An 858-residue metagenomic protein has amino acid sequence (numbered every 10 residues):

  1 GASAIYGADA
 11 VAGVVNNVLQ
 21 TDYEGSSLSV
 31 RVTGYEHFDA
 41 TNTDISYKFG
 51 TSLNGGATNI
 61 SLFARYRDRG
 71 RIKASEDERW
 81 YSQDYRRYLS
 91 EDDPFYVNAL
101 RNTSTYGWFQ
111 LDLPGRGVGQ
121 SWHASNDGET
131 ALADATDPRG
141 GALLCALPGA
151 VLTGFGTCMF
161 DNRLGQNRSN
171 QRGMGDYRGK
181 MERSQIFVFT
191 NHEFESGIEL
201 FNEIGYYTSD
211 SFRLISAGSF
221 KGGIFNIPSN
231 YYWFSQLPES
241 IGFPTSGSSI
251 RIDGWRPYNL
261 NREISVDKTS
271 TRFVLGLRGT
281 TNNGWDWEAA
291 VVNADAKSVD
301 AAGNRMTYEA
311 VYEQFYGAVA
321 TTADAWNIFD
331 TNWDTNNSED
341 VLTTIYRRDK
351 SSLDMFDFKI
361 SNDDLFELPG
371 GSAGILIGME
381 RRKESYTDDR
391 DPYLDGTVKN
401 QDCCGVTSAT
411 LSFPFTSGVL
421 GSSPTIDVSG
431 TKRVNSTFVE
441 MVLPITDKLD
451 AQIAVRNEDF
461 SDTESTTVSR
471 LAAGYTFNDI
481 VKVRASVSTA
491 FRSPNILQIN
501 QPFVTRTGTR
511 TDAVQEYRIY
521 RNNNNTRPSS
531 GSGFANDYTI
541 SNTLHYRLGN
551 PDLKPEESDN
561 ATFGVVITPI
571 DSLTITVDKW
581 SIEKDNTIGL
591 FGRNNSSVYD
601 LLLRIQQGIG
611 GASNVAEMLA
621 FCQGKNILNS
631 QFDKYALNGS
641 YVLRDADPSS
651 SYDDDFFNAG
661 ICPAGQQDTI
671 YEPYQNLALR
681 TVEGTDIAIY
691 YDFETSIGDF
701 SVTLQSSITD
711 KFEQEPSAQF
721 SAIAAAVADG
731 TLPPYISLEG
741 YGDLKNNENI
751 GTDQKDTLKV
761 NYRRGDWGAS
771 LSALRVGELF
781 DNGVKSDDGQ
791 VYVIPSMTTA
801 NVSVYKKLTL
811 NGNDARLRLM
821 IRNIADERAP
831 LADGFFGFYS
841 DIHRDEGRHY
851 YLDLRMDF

Functional and structural regions predicted by a protein language model:
G1-R31, K73: A beta-strand signature from Gram-negative outer-membrane beta-barrel systems, especially the internal plug domain
Q20, N54-G56, M181, E193-E195 (+13 more regions): Outer-membrane beta-barrel channels and translocator barrels
T21, V32-E36, L53-G55, Y66-G70 (+15 more regions): Transmembrane beta-strands of outer-membrane beta-barrel pores
Y23-T51, N167-G179: Short strand-turn segments of transmembrane beta-barrel domains in outer membranes, especially the first one or two
S26-L28, I60-A64, S196, L200-N202 (+14 more regions): Transmembrane beta-strands of outer-membrane beta-barrel proteins
I72, R79-R87, P138-M181, F187 (+7 more regions): Surface-exposed, low-complexity loop segments enriched in small/polar and acidic residues
T307, T574, K584-N586, D710-E713 (+2 more regions): C-terminal beta-signal and adjacent terminal beta-strands/loops of Gram-negative outer-membrane beta-barrel proteins
R506, V702-T809, A825, A832 (+1 more regions): C-terminal beta-barrel architecture of Gram-negative outer-membrane proteins
